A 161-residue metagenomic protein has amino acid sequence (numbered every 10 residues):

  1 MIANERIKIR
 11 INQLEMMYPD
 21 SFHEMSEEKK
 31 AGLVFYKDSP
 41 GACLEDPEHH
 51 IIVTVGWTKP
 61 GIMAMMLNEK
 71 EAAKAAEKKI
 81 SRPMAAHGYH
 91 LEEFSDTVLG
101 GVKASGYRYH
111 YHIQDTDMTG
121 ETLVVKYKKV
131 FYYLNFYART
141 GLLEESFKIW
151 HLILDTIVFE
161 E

Functional and structural regions predicted by a protein language model:
M1-H50, T58-L67, A75-K103, H110-M118 (+1 more regions): N-terminal targeting sequences that direct proteins away from the cytosol to non-cytosolic compartments
